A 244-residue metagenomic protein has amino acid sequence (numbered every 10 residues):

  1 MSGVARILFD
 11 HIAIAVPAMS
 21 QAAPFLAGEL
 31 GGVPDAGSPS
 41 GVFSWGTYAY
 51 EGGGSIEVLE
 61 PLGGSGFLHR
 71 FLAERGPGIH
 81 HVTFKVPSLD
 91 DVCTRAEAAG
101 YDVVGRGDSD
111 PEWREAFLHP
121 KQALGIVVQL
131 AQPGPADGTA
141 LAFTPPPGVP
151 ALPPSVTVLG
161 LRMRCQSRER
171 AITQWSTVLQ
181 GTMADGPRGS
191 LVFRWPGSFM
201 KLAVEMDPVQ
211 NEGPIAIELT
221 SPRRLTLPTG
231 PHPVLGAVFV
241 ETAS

Functional and structural regions predicted by a protein language model:
S2-G3, C93-G160, A184-Q210, A216-S244: Vicinal oxygen chelate
S2-I7, A13-S55, D91-R114, L118 (+2 more regions): Core segments of cupin and vicinal oxygen chelate
L8-P17, G46-E51, L68-C93, A116-L118 (+2 more regions): Vicinal oxygen chelate
P17, G64-G66, F143-P146: Short hydrophobic/aromatic-rich motifs at helix boundaries and adjacent loops
S20, G64, P135-A136: Surface-exposed, flexible loop/turn segments at secondary-structure boundaries
G32, Y50, E74-G76, A136 (+1 more regions): Generic alpha-helical propensity signal that fires on short helical segments and nearby coil/disordered stretches
G53-H69, M206-D207, A243: Conserved donor-binding loop and adjoining core beta-sheet/short helix segment in diverse acyl/aminoacyl transferases
P61, F84-P87, P133: Beta-hairpin (beta-strand-turn-beta-strand) motif
